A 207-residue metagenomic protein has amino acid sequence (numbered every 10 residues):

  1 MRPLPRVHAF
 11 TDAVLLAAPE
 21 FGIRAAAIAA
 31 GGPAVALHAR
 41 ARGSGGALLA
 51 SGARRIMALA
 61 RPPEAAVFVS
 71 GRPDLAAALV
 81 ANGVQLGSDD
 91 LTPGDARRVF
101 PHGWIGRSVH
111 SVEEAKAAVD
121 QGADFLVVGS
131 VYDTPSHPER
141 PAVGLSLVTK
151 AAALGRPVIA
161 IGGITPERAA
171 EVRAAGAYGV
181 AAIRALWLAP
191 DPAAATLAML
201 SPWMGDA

Functional and structural regions predicted by a protein language model:
M1-L86, D90-P93, R98-D124, R140 (+5 more regions): Conserved N-terminal beta1-alpha1 strand-loop-helix module at the mouth
Y132-T134: A short, flexible beta-alpha/helix-coil linker loop
H137: A short local structural element in Rossmann-fold oxidoreductases
Y178: Short, glycine/charged-rich "phosphate-handling" switch motifs in NTP-dependent and phosphotransfer domains
